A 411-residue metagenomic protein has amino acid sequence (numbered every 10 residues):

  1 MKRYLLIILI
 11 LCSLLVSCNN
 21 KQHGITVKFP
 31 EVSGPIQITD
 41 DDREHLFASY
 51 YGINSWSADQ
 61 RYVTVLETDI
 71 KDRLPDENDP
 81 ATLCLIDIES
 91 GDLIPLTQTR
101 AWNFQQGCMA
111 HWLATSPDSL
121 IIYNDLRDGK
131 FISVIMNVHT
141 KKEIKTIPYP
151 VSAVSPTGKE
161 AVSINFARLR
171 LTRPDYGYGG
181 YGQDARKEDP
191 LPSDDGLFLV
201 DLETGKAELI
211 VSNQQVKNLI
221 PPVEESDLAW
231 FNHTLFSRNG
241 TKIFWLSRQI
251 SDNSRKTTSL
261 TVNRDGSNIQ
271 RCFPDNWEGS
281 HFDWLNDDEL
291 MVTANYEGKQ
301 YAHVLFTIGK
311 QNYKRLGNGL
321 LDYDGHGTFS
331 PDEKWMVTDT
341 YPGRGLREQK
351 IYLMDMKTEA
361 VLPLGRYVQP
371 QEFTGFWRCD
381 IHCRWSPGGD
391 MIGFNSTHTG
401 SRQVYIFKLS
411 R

Functional and structural regions predicted by a protein language model:
I36-H45, T97-F104, G205-S226, P363-G375: Surface-exposed loop and turn segments in beta-propeller and other repeat-based domains that flank or scaffold
Y50-G52, I70, D76-L126: Blade-loop segments of beta-propeller domains
I53-T64, W102, Q106-I121, D125-L126 (+5 more regions): Blade-terminus and WD-like Trp-Asp/Gly-His loop motifs, strongest in beta-propeller folds
L66-P80, L126, I164-D195, W245-K256 (+2 more regions): Short, conserved, GDST-rich strand-edge loop motifs in beta-rich repeat architectures
R73-L83, G129-I135, L171-R173, D194-F198 (+4 more regions): Structural motif
A101-G196, V211-E225: Asp-box/WD-like beta-propeller blade repeats and closely related beta-sheet repeat scaffolds
N276-E278, G317-G327, A360-H382: Conserved blade-ending motifs and adjacent loop-strand segments that build the rim/top face of beta-propeller domains
N318-A360: Loop/turn-rich, solvent-exposed surfaces of beta-rich toroidal or solenoidal domains
